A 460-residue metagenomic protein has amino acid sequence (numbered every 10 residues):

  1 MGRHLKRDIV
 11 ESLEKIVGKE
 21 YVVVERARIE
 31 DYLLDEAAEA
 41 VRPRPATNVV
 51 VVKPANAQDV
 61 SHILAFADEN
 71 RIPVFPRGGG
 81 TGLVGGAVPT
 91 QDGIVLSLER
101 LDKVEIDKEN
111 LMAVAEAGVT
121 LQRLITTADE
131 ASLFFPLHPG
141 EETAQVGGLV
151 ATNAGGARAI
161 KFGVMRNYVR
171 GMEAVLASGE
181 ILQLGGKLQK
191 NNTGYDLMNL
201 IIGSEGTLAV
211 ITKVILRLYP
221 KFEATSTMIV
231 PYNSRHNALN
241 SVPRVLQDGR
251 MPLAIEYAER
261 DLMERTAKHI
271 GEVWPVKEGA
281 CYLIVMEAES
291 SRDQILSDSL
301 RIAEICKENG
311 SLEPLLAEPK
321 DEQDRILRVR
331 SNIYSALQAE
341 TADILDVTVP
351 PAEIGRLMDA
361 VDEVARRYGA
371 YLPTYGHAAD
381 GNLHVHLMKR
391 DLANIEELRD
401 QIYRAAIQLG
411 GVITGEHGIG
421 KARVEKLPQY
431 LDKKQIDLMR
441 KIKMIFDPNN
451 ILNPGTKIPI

Functional and structural regions predicted by a protein language model:
M1-A65, G82-L111, L262-V273, K320-I344 (+1 more regions): N-terminal flexible segment immediately upstream of the FAD-binding catalytic core in FAD-dependent oxidoreductases
K19, I407-I419, P448-L452: Alpha-helix capping/hinge segments and adjacent helical runs
V22-R26, V52-P54, P73-G78, G85 (+13 more regions): General beta-strand structural signal in soluble alpha/beta enzymes
V24-E36, P220, P231, L239-Q401 (+2 more regions): C-terminal substrate-recognition/cap domain of FAD-linked oxidoreductases
K103-E256: FAD-binding subdomain of flavoenzyme oxidoreductases
E180, V424-I460: Activity-critical C-terminal alpha-helical subdomain
